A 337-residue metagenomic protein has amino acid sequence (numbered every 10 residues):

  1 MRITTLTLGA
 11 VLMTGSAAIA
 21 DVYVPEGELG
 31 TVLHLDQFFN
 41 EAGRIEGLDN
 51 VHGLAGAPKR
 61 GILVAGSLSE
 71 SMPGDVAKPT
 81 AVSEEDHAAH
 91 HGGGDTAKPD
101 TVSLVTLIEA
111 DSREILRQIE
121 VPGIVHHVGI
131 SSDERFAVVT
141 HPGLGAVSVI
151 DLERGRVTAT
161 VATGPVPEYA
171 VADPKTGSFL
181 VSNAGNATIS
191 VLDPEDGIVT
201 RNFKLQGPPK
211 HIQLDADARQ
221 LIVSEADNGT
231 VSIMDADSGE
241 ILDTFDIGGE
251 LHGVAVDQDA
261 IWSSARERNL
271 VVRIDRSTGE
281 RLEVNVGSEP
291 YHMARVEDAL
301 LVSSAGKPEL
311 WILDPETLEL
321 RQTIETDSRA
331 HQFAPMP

Functional and structural regions predicted by a protein language model:
M1-I19: Gram-negative bacterial Sec-dependent N-terminal signal peptides
A17-P337: Predominantly soluble domains enriched in secretory-pathway, periplasmic, or organellar proteins
